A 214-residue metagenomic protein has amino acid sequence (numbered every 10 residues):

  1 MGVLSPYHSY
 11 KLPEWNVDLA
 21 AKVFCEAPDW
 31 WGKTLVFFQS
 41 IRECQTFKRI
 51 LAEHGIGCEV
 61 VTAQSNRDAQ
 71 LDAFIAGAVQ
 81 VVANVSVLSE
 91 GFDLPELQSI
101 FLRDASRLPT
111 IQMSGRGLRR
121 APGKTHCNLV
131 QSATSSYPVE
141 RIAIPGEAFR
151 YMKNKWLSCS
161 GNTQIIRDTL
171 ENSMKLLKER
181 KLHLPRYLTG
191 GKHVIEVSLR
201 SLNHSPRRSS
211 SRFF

Functional and structural regions predicted by a protein language model:
M1-P6, A121-L199, R212: A conserved SF2-helicase RecA2
M1-R42: Conserved interdomain linker/interface between the two RecA-like ATPase lobes of SF2 helicase motors
L35-F37, E59, F101: Conserved beta-strand elements of the Class I
R42, L88-S89, A105-L108, L118-R119 (+1 more regions): Conserved nucleotide-binding/hydrolysis micro-motifs of P-loop NTPases
Q45-L88, F92: Conserved helicase ATPase core of P-loop NTP-dependent helicases/translocases
I50, E96, P109-R116, P145-E147: Alpha-helical scaffold elements adjacent to nucleotide-binding pockets in ATP/GTP-utilizing enzyme cores
V82-I100, Q112-R119: SF2 helicase motor core recognition
R107-C127: Conserved SF2 helicase motif VI
